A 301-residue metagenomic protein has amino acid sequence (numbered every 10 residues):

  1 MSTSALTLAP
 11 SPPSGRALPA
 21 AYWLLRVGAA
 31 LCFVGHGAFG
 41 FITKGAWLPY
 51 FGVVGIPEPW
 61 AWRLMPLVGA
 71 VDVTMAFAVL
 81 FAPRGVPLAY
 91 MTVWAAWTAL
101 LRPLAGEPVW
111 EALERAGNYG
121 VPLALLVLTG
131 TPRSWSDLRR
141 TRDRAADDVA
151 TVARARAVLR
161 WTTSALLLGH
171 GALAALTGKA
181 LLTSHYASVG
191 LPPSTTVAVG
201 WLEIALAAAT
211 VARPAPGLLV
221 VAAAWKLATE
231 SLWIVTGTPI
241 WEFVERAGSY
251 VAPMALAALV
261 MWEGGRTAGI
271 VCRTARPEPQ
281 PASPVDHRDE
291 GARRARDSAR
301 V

Functional and structural regions predicted by a protein language model:
M1-I42, P59-K179, P193-A205, V211-V301: Extended, low-polarity transmembrane helix blocks
L48-W62, H185-P193: Perimembrane loop-to-helix junctions flanking transmembrane segments
